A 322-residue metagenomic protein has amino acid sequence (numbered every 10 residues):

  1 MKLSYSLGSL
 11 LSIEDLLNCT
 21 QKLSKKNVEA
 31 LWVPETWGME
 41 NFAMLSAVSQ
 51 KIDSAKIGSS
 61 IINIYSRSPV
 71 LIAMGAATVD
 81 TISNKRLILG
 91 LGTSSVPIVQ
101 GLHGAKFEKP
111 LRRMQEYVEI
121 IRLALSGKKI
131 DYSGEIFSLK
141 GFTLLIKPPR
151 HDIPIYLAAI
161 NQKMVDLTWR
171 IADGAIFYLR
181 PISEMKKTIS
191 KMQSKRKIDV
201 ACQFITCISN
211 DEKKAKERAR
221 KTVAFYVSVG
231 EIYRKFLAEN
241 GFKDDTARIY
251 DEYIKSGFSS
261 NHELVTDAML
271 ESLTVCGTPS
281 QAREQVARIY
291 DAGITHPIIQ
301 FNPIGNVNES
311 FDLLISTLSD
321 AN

Functional and structural regions predicted by a protein language model:
M1-N322: Active-site-adjacent structural elements that line small-molecule/cofactor binding pockets in enzymes
